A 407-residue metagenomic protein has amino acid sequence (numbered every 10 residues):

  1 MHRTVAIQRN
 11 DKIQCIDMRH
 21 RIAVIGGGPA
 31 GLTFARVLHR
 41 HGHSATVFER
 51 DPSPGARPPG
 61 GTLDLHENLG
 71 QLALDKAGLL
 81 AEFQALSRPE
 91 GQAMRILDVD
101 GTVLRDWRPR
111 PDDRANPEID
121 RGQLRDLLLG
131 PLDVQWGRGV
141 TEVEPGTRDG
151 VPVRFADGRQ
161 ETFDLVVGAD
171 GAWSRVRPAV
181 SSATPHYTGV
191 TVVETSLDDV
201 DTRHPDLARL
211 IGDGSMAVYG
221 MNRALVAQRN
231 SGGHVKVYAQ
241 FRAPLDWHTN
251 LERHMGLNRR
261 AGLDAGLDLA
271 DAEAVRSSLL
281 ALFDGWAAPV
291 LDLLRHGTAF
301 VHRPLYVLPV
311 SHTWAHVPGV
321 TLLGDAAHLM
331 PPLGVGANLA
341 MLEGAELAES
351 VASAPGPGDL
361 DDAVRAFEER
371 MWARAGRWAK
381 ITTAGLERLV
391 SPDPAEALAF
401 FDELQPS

Functional and structural regions predicted by a protein language model:
M1-M18: Short, intrinsically disordered or compositionally biased N-terminal tails of bacterial proteins
Q14-I22, V37-H41, D64-D201, H248 (+3 more regions): Conserved N-terminal helical subregion
A23-S44, F48-D51, V167-G168, V193 (+2 more regions): Conserved mid-domain beta->alpha element of the FAD-binding
P54-P58, D246-H248, P332: A short acidic, helix-capping loop that chelates divalent metal ions and anchors anionic groups
G55, V134, D149-P152, Y219 (+1 more regions): Short gly/ser/thr-rich secondary-structure transition/capping motifs
V103-Q123, R159, D198-T298: Conserved FAD/dinucleotide-binding core of flavoprotein oxidoreductases
W173-S174, V192-E194, N222-V226, A327-H328: Histidine-centered metal-chelating micro-motifs
R374-S407: Alpha-helical, largely C-terminal catalytic domains that coordinate divalent metal ions via clustered Asp/Glu/His
